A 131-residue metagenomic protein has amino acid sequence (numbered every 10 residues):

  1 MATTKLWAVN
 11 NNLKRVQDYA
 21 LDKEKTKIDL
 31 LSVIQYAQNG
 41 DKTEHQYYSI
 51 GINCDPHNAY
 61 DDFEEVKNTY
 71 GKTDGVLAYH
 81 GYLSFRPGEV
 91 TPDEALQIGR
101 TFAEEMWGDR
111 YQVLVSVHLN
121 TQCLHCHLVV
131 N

Functional and structural regions predicted by a protein language model:
M1-N131: N-terminal nicking endonuclease/strand-transfer module with a His-rich metal-binding environment and a catalytic Tyr
